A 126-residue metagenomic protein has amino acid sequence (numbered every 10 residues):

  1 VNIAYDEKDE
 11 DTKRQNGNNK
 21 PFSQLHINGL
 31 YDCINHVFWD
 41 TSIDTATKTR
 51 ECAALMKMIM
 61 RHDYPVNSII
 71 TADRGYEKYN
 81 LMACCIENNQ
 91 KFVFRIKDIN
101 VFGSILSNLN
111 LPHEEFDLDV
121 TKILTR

Functional and structural regions predicted by a protein language model:
V1-R126: Conserved, well-structured functional cores that handle cations and Mg-NTP chemistry
